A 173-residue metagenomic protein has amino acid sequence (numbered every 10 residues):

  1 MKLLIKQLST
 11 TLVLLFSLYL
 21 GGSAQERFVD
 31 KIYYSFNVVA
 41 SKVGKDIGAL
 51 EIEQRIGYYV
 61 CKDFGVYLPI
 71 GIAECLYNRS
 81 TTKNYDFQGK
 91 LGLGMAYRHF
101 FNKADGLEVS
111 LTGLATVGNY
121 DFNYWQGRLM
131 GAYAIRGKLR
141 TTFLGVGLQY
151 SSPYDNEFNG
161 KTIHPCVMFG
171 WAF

Functional and structural regions predicted by a protein language model:
M1-D30, F173: Cleavable N-terminal export/targeting peptides
S23-E74, T162, M168, A172: Short glycine/proline- and aromatic-enriched beta-strand/turn motifs that initiate or cap beta-hairpins
R27, G57-Y59, D63, A96-N102 (+3 more regions): Structural signature of outer-membrane beta-barrel channels/translocons
D30-I32, D46-L50, Y85-L91, D121-G127 (+1 more regions): Residues that define the transmembrane beta-barrel architecture of outer-membrane proteins
I32, K62-L68, K103-L107, I135-L144: Repeated loop/turn-to-beta-strand initiation elements of outer-membrane beta-barrel proteins
N37-K45, G71-T82, F100, T112-Y120 (+1 more regions): Sequence/structural signature of outer-membrane beta-barrel proteins
I72-L76, Y124-F173: Predominantly the C-terminal beta-signal and adjacent terminal strand-loop region of outer-membrane beta-barrel
S80-E108: Helix-adjacent hinge/juxtasegments
